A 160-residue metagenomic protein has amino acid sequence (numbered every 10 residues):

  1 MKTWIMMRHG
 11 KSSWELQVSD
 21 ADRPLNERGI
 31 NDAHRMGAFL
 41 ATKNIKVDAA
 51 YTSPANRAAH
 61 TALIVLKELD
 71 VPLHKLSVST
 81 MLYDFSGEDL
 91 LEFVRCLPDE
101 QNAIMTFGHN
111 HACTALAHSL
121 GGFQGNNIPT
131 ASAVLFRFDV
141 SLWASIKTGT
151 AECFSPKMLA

Functional and structural regions predicted by a protein language model:
K2-L82, D89, F123-A131: Active-site-proximal alpha-helix that buttresses catalytic centers in soluble enzyme cores
M7, G108, F138: A conserved hydrophobic position in a structured secondary element of the catalytic/binding core that shapes
V18, A117-L120, K147: Short, flexible helix/strand-to-coil boundary loops that buttress conserved ligand/catalytic motifs in alpha/beta
I64-V65, S119, D139: Residue-level signal for well-ordered alpha-helical positions
L82-P98: Short phosphate-binding loop-to-helix
L97-S132: Non-DNA-binding regulatory cores of transcription-related proteins, predominantly C-terminal effector-binding
F123-L159: Domain-level recognition of soluble alpha/beta enzyme cores, biased toward histidine phosphatases/phosphomutases
